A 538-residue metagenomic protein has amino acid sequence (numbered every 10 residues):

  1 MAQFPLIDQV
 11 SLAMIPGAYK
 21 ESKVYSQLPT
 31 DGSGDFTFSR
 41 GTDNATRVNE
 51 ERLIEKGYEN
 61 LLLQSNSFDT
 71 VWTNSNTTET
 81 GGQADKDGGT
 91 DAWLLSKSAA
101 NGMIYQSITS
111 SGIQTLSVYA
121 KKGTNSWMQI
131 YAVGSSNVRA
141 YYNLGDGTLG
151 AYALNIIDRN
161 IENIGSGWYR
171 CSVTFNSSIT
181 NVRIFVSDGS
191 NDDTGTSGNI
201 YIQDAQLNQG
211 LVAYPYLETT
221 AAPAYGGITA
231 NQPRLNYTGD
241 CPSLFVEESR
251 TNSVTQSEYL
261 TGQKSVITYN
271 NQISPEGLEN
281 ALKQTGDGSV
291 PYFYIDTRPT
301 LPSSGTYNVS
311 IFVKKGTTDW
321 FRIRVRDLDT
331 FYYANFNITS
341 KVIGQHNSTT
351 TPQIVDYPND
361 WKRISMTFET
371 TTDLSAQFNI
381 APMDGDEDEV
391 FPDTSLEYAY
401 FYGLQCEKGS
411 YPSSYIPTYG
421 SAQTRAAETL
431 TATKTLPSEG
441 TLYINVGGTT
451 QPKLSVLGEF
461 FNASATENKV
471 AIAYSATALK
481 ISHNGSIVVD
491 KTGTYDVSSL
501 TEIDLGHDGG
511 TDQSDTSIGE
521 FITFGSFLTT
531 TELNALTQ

Functional and structural regions predicted by a protein language model:
M1-S486, V497, L505-S517, I522-F527 (+1 more regions): Extracellular and organelle-lumenal recognition/adhesion modules and their flexible linkers in secreted
T494-D496, T531: A short acidic/small-residue loop/turn micro-motif
E502: Basic, often amphipathic N-terminal segments
